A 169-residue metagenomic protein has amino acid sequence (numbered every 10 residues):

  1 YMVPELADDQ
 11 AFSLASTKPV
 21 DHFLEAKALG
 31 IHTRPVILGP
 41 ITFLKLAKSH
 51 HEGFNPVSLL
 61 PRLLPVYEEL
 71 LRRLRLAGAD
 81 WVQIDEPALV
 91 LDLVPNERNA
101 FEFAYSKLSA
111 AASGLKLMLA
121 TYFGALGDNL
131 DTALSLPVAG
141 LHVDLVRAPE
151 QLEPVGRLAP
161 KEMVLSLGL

Functional and structural regions predicted by a protein language model:
Y1-L169: Domain-level signal for soluble alpha/beta catalytic cores
